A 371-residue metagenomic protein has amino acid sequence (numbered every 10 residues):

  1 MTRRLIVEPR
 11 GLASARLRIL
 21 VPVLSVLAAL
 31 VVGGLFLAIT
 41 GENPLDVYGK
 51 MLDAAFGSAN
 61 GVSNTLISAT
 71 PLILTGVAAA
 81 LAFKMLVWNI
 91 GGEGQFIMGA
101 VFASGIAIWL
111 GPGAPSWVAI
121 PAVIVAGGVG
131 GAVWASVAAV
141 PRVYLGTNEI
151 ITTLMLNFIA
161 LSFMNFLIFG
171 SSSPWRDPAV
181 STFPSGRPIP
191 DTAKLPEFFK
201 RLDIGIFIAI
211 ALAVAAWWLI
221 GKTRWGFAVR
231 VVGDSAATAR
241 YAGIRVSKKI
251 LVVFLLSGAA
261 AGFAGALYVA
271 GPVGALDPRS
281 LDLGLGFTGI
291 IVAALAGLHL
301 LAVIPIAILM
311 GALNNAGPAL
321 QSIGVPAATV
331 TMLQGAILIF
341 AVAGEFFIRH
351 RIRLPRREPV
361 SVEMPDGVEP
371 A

Functional and structural regions predicted by a protein language model:
M1-A28, G34-A38, D234, Y241-K248 (+1 more regions): Cytosolic-side transmembrane-helix boundaries in multi-pass membrane proteins
T2-T75, W117-V118, A122: Membrane-interfacial amphipathic/re-entrant helices at transmembrane-helix boundaries
P9-L20, F83-G92, G113-P184, L219-R224 (+2 more regions): Short loop segments and helix-boundary regions at transmembrane helix junctions of multi-pass inner-membrane proteins
P22-L37, T75-A80, A100-I106, G127-G131 (+7 more regions): Hydrophobic core segments of alpha-helical transmembrane domains in multi-pass membrane transport and ion-translocation
L35-T40, K50, A55-L110, I124-I150 (+4 more regions): Single transmembrane alpha-helix segments in multi-pass membrane proteins
A59, T153, N157-K222, A275-L276 (+1 more regions): Transmembrane helix-bundle core of multi-pass membrane transporters and related energy-transducing complexes
V133, F199-L276, L300-P305, A371: Helix-loop-helix "hairpin" substructures at the membrane interface of multi-pass membrane proteins
L255, A261, G265-G335: Transmembrane alpha-helical segments in multi-pass inner-membrane proteins
